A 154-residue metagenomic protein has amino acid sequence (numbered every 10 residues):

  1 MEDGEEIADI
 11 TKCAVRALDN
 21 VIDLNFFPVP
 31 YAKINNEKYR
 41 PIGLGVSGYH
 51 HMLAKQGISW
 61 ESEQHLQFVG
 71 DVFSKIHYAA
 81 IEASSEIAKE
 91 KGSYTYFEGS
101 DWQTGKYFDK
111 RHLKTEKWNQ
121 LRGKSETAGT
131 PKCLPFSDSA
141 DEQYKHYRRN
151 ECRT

Functional and structural regions predicted by a protein language model:
M1, L53-E61: Short helix-capping/linker segments at secondary-structure and domain boundaries
M1-A8, R148-T154: Extended active-site and interfacial segments that coordinate phosphate-rich ligands in large catalytic machineries
I10-K33, E37, P41, S59-D141: Internal maturation/activation junctions in enzymes
K38-L53, T130-T154: Conserved phosphate/anionic-ligand binding catalytic regions in large, soluble enzymes, centered on
